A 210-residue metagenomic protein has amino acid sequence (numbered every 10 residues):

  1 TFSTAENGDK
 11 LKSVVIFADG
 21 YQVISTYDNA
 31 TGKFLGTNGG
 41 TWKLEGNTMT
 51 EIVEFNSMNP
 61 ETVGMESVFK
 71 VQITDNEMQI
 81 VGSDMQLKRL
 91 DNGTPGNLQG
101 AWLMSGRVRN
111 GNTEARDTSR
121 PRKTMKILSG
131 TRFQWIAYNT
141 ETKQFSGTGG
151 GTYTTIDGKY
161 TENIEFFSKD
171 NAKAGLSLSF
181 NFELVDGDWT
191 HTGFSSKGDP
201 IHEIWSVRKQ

Functional and structural regions predicted by a protein language model:
T1-T148, K159-Q210: Lipid interaction determinants
G150-I156: Beta-propeller blade signature
